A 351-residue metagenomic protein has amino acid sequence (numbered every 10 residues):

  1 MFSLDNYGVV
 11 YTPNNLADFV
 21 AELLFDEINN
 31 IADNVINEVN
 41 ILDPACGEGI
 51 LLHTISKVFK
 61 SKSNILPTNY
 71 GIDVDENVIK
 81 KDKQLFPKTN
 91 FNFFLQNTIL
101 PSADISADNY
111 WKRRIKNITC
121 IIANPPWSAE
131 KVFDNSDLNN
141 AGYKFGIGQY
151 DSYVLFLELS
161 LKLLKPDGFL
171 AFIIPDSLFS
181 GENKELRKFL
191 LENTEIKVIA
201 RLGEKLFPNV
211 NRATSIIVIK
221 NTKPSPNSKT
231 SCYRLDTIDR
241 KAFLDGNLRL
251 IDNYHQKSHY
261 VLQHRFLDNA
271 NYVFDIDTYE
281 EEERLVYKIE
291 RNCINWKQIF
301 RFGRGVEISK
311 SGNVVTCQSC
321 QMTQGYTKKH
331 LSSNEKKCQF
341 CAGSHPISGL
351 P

Functional and structural regions predicted by a protein language model:
M1-I199, E204, V218, T222-S231: SAM-dependent methyltransferase catalytic region
N15, S215-P351: C-terminal substrate-recognition regions of SAM-dependent nucleic acid methyltransferases
I99-S102, E204-N209, I238-A242: A short acidic, often aromatic-flanked loop/helix-cap motif at beta-alpha or helix-coil junctions that lines enzyme
G181, F207-P208, N295-W296: Short secondary-structure boundary/hinge segments and terminal tails
V210-T214: Short, solvent-exposed loop/turn segments at the edges of secondary structure
